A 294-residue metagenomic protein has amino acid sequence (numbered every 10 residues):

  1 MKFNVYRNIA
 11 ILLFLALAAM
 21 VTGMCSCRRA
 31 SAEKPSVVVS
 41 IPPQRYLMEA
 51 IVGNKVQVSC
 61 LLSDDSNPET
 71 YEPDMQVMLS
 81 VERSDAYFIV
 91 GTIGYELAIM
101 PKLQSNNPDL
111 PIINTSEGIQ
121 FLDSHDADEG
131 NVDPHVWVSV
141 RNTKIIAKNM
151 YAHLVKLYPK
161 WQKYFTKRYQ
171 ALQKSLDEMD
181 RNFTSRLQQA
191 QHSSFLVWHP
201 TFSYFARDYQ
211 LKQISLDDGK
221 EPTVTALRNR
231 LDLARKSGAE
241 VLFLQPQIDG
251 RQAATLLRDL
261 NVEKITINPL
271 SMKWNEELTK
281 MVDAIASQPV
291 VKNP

Functional and structural regions predicted by a protein language model:
K2-F14: Bacterial N-terminal signal peptides that target proteins for export
I11-G23: Bacterial N-terminal signal peptides
G23-P294: Extracytoplasmic metal-acquisition and chelation regions
